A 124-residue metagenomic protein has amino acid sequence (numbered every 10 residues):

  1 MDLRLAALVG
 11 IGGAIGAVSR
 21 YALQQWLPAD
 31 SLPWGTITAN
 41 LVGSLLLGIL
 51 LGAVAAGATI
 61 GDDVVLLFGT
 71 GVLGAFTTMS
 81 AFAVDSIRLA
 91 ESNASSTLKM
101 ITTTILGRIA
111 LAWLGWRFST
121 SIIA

Functional and structural regions predicted by a protein language model:
M1-A124: Membrane-interface helix-loop junctions in multi-pass transporters/channels
